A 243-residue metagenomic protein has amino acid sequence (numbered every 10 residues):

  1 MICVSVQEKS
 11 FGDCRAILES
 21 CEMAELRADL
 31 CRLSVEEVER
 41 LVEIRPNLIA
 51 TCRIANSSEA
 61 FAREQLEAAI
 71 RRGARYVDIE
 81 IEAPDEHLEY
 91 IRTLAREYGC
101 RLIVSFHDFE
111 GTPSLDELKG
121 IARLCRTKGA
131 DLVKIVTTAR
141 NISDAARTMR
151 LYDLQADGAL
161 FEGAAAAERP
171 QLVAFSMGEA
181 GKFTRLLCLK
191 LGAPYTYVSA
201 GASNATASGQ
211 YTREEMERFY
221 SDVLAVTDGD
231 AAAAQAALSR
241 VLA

Functional and structural regions predicted by a protein language model:
M1-R63, R71, A232-A243: Conserved N-terminal beta1-alpha1 strand-loop-helix module at the mouth
I2, S20-E22, I44-L48, G73-R75 (+3 more regions): Short, well-ordered coil/turn segments that N-cap beta-strands
S5-Q7, M23-L33, I49-S58, A74-D85 (+2 more regions): Catalytic beta/alpha-barrel core
K9-L18, A55-N56, E67-R71, R75 (+2 more regions): Glycan-processing catalytic domains of CAZymes
G12, E36, A60-E64, E86-E89 (+2 more regions): Generic alpha-helical secondary structure signal
E39-A50, R63-I81, R92-V104: Long, low-complexity, intrinsically disordered polar/charged segments
A83-L242: Catalytic alpha/beta core domains of metabolic enzymes, predominantly
